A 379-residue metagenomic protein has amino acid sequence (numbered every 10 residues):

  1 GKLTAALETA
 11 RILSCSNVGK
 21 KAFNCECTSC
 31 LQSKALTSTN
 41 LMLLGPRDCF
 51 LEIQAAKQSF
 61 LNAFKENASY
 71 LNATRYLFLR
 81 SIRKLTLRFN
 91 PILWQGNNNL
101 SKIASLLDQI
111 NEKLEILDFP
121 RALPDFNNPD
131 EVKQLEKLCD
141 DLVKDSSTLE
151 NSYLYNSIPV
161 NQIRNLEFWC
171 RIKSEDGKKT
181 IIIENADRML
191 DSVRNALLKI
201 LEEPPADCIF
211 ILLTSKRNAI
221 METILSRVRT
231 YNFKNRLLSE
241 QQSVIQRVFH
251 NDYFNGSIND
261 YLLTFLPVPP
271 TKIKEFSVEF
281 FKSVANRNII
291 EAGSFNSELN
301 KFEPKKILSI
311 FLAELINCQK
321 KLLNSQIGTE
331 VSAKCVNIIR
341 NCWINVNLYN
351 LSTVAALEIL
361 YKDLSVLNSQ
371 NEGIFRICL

Functional and structural regions predicted by a protein language model:
G1-I12, V18-F23, T28-Q32, T37 (+5 more regions): Charged, glycine-rich active-site and insertion segments that engage polyanionic ligands
E8-L13, R164-F168: Short, well-ordered amphipathic alpha-helices
G45-P46: Flexible glycine-/small-residue-rich
L51-Q54, L149-E167: Short glycine-rich substrate-engagement loop in P-loop NTPases that contacts/grips substrate
S157-T180, R188, N195-K199: Conserved alpha-helical scaffold flanking the Walker A/P-loop in AAA+ ATPase domains
T180-E184, L197, C208-T214: Structural recognition of the conserved hydrophobic beta-strand(s) that form the central parallel beta-sheet of P-loop
N185-M189, V193, R217: Conserved Walker B
L201-P205: Substrate-engagement module of ASCE P-loop NTPases
